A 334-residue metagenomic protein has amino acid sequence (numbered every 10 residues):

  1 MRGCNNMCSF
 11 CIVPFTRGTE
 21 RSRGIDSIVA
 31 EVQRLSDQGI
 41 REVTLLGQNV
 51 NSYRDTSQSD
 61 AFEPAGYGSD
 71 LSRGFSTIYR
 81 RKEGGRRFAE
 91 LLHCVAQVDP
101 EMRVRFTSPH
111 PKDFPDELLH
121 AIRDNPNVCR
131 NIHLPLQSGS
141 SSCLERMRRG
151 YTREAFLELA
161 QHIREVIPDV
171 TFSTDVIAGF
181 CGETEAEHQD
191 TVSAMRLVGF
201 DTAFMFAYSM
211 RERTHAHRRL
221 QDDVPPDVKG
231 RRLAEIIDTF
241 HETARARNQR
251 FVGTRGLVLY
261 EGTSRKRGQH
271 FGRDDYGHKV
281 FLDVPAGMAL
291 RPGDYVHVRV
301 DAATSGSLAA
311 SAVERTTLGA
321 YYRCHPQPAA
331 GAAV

Functional and structural regions predicted by a protein language model:
M1-D26, S59: Canonical Radical SAM [4Fe-4S] cluster-binding loop centered on the CxxxCxxC motif and its immediate flanking residues
M1-S9, Q33-D37, R41-T44, V258: N-terminal pre-triad scaffold of radical SAM enzymes
C8, I28, L45, F106 (+7 more regions): Conserved, mostly hydrophobic/aromatic
F10, E42, R103, N131 (+2 more regions): Residues at the N-termini of beta-strands
F15-T44: Conserved alpha-helical substructure of the radical SAM core
D37-A186, R196: Conserved SAM/AdoMet-binding glycine-rich loop
R130, S141-G262, R291-D294: A structural motif corresponding to the C-terminal lobe/cap of the Radical SAM core domain
A216-V334: Terminal RNA-binding accessory module
